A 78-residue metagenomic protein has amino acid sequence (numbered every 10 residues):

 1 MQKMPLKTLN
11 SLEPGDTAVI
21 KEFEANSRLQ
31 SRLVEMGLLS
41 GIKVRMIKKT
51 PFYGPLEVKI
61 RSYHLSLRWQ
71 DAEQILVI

Functional and structural regions predicted by a protein language model:
M1-I78: Compact, glycine-rich, soluble single-domain proteins
